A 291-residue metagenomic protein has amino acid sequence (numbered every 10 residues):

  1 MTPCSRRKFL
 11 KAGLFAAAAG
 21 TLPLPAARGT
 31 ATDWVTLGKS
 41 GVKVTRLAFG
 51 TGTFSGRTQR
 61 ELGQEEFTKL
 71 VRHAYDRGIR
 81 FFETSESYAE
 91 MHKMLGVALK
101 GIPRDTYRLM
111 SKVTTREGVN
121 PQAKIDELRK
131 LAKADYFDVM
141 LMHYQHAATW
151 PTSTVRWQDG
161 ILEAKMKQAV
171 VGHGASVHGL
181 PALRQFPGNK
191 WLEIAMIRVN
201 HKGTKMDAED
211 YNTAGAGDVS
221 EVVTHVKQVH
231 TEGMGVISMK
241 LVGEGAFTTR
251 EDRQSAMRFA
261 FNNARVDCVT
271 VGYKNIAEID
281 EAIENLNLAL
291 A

Functional and structural regions predicted by a protein language model:
M1-A17: N-terminal secretory signal peptides and thylakoid transit peptides that target proteins across membranes
P23-T51, R60: C-terminal segment of N-terminal export signals and the immediately downstream linker at the start of the mature
L37, F49, F82, L95 (+5 more regions): Conserved, mostly hydrophobic/aromatic
K39-G41, G96-R104, R129-A134, P187-K190 (+1 more regions): Acidic (Asp/Glu)-rich catalytic clusters
T53-Q64, S111-V119, F247-T249: Active-site mouth loops of central-metabolism enzymes
E61-H73, G118-L131, G179-R184, D252-M257: Short, acidic/polar
V119, Y144-A291: Beta/alpha (TIM)-barrel catalytic core signal, keyed to glycine-rich beta->alpha loops juxtaposed to Asp/Glu that bind
A132-A148: Active-site groove signature of glycoside hydrolases
